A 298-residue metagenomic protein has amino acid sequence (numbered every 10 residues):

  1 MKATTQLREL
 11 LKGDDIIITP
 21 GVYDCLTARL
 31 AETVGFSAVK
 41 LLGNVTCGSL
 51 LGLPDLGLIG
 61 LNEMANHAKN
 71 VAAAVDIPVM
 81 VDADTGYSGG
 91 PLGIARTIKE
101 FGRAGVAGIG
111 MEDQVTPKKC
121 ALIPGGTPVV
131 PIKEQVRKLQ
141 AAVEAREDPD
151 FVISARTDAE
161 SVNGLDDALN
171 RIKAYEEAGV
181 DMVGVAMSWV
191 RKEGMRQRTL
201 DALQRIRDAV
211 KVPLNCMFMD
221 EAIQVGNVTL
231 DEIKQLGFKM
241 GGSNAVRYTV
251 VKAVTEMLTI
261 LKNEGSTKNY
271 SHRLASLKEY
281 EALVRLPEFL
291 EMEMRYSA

Functional and structural regions predicted by a protein language model:
M1-C216, Q224-G241, F289-A298: Alpha/beta enzyme core
L7, N244-A298: Extended, intrinsically disordered, low-complexity segments
